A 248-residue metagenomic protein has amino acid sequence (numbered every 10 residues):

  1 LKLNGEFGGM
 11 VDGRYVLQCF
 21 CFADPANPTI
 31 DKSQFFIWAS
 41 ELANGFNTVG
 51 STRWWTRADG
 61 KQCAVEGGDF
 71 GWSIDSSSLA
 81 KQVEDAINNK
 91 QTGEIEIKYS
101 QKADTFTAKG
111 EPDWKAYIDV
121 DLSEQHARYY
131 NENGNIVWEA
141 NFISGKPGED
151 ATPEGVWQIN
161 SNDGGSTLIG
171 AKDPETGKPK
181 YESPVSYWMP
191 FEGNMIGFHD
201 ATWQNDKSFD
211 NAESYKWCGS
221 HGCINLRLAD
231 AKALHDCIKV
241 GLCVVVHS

Functional and structural regions predicted by a protein language model:
L1-S183, Y187, I238-V240, V245-S248: Surface-exposed, secretory/extracytoplasmic low-complexity segments enriched in Ser/Thr/Asn/Gly/Pro
I37, G170-S248: Exported/periplasmic cell-wall-interacting domains
